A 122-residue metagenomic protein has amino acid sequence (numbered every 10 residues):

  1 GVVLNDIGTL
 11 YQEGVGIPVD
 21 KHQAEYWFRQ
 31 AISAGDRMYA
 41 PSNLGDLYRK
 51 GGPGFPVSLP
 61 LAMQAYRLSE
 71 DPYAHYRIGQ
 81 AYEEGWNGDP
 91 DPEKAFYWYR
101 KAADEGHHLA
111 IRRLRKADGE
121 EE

Functional and structural regions predicted by a protein language model:
G1-L4, E13-V15, A34-M38, G51-G52 (+4 more regions): Short helix-capping/linker turns of helical repeat alpha-solenoids
L4-E13, P41-K50, F55, R77-E84 (+1 more regions): Hydrophobic face of amphipathic alpha-helices that form TPR/SEL1-like repeat modules and related alpha-solenoid
Q12-K21, K50-L59, W86-P92: Short coil/turn connectors between adjacent alpha-helices in alpha-solenoid helical repeat scaffolds
D36-D46, L59-P60, Q64-L68, Y73: Eukaryotic tandem repeat interaction scaffolds
E70, E93-H108: TPR/TPR-like (Sel1-like) alpha-helical repeat modules
